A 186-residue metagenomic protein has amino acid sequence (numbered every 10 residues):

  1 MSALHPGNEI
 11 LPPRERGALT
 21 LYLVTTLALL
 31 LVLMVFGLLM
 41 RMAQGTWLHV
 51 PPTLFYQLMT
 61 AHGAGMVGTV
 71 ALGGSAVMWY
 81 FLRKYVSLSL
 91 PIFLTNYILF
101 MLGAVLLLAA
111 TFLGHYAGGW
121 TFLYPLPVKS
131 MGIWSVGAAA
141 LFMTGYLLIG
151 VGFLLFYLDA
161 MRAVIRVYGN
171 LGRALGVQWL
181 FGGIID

Functional and structural regions predicted by a protein language model:
M1-G17, R166-D186: Extramembrane terminal tails and long inter-domain/linker segments of multi-pass membrane proteins
L11-P13, L54, M131-A138: Juxtamembrane membrane-interface segments at transmembrane-helix boundaries in membrane proteins
A18-T46, F55-P125, V136-V164, F181-D186: Hydrophobic cores of alpha-helical transmembrane segments in multi-pass integral membrane proteins
